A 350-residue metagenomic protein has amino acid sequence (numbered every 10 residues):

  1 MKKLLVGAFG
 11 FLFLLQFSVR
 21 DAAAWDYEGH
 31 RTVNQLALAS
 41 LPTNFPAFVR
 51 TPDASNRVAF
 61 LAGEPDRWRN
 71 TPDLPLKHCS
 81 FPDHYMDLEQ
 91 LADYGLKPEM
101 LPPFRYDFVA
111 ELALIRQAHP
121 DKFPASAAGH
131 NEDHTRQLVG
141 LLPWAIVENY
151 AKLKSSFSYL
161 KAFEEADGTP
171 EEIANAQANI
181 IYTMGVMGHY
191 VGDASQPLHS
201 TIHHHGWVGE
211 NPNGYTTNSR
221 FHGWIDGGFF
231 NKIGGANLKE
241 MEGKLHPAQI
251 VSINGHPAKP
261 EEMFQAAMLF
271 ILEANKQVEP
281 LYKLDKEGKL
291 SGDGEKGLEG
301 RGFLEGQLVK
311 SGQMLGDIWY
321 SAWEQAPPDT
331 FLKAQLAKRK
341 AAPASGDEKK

Functional and structural regions predicted by a protein language model:
M1-L4: Positively charged n-region of N-terminal signal peptides that target proteins for export
V6-G7, Q35: General helical structural elements
G7-Q16: Bacterial N-terminal signal peptides
D21-Y182, V186, P197-K350: N-terminal, motif-rich segments that launch catalysis or mediate targeting to/interaction with membranes, typified by
